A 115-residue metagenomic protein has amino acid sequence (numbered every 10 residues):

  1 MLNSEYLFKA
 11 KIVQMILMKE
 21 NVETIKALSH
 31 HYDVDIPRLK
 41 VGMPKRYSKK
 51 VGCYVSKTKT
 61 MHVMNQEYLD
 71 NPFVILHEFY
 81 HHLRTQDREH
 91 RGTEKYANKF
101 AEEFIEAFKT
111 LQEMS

Functional and structural regions predicted by a protein language model:
M1-F8, L83, E102-E106: N-terminal low-structure segments adjacent to metalloprotease catalytic domains across cellular compartments
L2-H62, Q66-Y68, M114-S115: Auxiliary, metal-adjacent structural segments of Zn-dependent hydrolase domains
V13, T85-D87: Short histidine-centered catalytic/ligand-binding loop motif
Y54, F79-Y80, F100: Aromatic side chains
K59-I75, R88-R91: Short pre-active-site segment immediately N-terminal to the catalytic Zn-binding motif
I75-R84: Active-site His/Glu-centered metal-binding helix of metallohydrolases
R91-S115: Post-HExxH zinc-binding segment in Zn-dependent metallohydrolases
